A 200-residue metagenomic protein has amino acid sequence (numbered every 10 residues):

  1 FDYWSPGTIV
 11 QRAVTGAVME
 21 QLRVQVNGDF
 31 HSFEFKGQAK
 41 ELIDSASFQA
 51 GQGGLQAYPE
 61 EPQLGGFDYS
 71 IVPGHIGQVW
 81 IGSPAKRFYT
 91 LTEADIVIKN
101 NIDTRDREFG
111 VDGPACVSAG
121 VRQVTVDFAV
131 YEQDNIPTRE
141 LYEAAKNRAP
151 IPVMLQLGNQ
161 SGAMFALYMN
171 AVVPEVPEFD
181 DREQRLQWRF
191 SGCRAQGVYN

Functional and structural regions predicted by a protein language model:
F1-N200: Signature of extracytoplasmic/envelope-associated structural regions
